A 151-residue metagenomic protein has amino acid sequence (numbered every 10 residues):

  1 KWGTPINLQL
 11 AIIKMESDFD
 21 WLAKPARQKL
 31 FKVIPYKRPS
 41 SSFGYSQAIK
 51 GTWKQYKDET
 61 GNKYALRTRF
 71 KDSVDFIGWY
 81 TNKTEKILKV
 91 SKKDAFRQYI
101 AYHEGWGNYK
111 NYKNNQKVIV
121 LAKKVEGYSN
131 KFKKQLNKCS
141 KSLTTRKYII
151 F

Functional and structural regions predicted by a protein language model:
K1-L30, K71, N82-L88, L136-S140: Export/targeting segments at the very N-terminus of extracytoplasmic proteins
L22, Q55-Y56, Y112: Residues that scaffold the ATP/ADP-binding catalytic core of kinase and kinase-like folds
Q28-K32, V118-L121: Glycine-rich, phosphate-binding/catalytic loops in enzymes
P35-R38, T84: A short, structure-level motif marking secondary-structure boundaries and short turns
K37, K93-T144: Catalytic and substrate-binding regions of cell-wall glycan-acting enzymes that process beta-1,4-linked
S41: Divalent-cation-assisted or electrostatically stabilized phosphate/pyrophosphate-binding catalytic cores
Y45-R97, A101-N108: Alpha-helical segment that forms one wall of the substrate-binding/catalytic cleft in peptidoglycan-active domains
T145-F151: Low-complexity, Gly/Ser/Thr/Pro-rich intrinsically disordered linker/tail segments
